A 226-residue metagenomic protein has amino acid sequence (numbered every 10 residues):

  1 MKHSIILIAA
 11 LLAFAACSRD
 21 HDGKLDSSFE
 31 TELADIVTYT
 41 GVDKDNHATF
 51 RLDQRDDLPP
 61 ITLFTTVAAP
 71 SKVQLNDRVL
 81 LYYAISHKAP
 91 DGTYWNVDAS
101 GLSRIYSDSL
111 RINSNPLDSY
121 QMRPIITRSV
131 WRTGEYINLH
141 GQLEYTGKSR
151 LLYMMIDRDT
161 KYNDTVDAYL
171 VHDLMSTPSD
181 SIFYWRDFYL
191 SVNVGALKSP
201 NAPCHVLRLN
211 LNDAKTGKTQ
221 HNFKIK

Functional and structural regions predicted by a protein language model:
M1-S4: Positively charged n-region of N-terminal signal peptides that target proteins for export
A13-A16: C-terminal motif of bacterial Sec signal peptides marking the signal peptidase cleavage site
D22-H47: Structural detector for short beta-strands of small beta-barrel domains
R55-K72: Beta-strand/loop nucleic-acid-binding surfaces
S71-Y94: Flexible glycine-rich surface loops and low-complexity tracts that mediate binding to linear polymers
K72-Q74, M175-V206, A214: Short, solvent-exposed, Trp/other aromatic-anchored flexible loops in extracytoplasmic proteins
S86-E144: Surface-exposed beta-loop interaction hotspot
I125-S179: Short helix-loop boundary/capping segments
